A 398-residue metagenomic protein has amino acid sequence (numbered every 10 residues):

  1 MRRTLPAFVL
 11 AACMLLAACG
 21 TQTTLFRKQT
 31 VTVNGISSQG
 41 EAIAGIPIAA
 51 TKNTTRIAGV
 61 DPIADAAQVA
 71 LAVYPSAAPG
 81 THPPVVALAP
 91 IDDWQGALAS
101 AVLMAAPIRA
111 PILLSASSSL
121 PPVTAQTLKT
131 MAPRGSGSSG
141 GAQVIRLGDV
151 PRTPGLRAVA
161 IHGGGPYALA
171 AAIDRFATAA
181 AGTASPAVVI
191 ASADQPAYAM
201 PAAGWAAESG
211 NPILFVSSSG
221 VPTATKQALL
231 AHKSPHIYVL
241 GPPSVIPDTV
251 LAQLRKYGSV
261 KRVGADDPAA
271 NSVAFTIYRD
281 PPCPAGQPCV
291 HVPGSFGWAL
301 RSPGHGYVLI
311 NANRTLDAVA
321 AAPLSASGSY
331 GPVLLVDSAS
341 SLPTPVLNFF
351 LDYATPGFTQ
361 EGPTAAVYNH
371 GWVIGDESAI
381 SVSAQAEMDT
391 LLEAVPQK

Functional and structural regions predicted by a protein language model:
M1-V9: Bacterial N-terminal signal peptides that target proteins for export
L15-A18: C-terminal motif of bacterial Sec signal peptides marking the signal peptidase cleavage site
G20-K398: Extracellular glycan-binding segments that recognize GlcNAc-based cell-wall polysaccharides
